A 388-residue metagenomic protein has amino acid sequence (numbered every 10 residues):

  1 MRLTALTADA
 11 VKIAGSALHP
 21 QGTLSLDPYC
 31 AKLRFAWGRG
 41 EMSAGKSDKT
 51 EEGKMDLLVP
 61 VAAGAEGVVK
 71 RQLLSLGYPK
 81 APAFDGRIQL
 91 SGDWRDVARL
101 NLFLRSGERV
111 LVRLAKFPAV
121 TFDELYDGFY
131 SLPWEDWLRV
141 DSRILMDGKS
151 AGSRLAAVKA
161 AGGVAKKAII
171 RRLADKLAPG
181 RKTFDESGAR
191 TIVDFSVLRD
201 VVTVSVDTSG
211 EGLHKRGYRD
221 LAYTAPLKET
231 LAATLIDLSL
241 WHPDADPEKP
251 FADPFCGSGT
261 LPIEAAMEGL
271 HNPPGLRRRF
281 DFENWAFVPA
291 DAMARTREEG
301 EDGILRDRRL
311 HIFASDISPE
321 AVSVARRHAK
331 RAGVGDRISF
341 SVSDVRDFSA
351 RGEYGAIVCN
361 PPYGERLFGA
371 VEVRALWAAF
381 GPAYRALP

Functional and structural regions predicted by a protein language model:
R2-V11: Extreme N-terminal basic, low-complexity initiation segments that serve as generic localization/processing leaders
G45-K46, T50-T191: Non-catalytic nucleic-acid substrate-recognition regions in nucleic-acid-modifying enzymes
E52, D56-A65, V69-Q72, I88-L104 (+4 more regions): S-adenosyl-L-methionine
D56-P60, G64, S315-S323, E365-P388: Conserved Class I SAM-dependent methyltransferase catalytic core
L227-S349, R366, E372: Conserved S-adenosyl-L-methionine
Y354-N360: Short SAM/SAH-binding signature in class I
